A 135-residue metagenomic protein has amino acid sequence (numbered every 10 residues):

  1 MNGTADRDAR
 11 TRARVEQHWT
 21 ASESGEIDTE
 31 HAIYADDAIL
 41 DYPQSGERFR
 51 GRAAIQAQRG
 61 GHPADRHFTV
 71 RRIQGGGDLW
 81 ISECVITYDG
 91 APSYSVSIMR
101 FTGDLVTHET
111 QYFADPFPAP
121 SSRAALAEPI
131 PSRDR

Functional and structural regions predicted by a protein language model:
M1-A32, D36, P120, A125-R135: Short, low-complexity N-terminal intrinsically disordered segments enriched in polar/charged residues
N2-D6, Q56-R135: A beta-strand edge to alpha-helix "cap/lid" segment located at domain peripheries
H18-A21, L40-D41, E83, T87: Alpha-helix C-capping/helix-to-loop hinge sites
I27-D41, D78, S97, F101: A general secondary-structure boundary signal
A35, Q44, T107-H108: Residue-level signal for pocket-adjacent positions within structured domains
I39-F49, G61-P63: A short gly/proline-enriched turn/hairpin at secondary-structure junctions
